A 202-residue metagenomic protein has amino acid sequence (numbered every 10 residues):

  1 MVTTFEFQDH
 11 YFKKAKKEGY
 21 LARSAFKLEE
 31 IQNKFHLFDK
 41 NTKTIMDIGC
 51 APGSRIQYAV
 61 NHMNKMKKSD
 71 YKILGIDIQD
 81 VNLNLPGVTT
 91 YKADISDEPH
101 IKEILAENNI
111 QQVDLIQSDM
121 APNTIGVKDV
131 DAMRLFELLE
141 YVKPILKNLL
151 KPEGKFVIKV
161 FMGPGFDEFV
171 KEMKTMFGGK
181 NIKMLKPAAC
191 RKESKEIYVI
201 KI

Functional and structural regions predicted by a protein language model:
M1-K40: Class I SAM-dependent methyltransferase Rossmann-like catalytic core, especially the SAM/SAH-binding loop
K14, V160-I202: Class I S-adenosyl-L-methionine
N41-A51: Conserved class I S-adenosyl-L-methionine
P52-K67: Conserved SAM-binding loop of SAM-dependent methyltransferases across substrates and taxa, primarily the Class I
Y71, G154: Glycine-centered, small-residue-biased loops immediately flanking beta-strands in adenine/cofactor-binding cores
K72-D77: Conserved SAM-binding motif I beta-strand of class I
I78-N123: S-adenosyl-L-methionine
I95, Q111-K151, M162-D167: Mobile active-site "lid"/loop adjacent to the S-adenosyl-L-methionine
